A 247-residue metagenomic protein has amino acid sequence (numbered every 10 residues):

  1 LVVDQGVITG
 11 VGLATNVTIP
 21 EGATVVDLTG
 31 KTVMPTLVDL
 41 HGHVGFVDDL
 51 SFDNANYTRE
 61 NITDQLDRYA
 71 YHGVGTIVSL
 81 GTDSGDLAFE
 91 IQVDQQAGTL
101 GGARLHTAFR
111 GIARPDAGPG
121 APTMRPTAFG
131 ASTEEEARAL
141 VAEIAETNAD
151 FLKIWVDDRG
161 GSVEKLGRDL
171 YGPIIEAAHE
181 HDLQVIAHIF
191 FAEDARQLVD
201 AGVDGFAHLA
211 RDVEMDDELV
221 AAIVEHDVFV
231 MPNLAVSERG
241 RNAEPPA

Functional and structural regions predicted by a protein language model:
L1-M34: Histidine-rich, glycine-flanked metal-binding segment
T32-V93, D116-G118, E193-A201: Metal-associated gating/positioning segment near the N- to mid-region
T36-G42, I77-S79, L105-F109, L152-I154 (+3 more regions): Hydrophobic faces of well-ordered beta-strands that scaffold small-molecule active sites in alpha/beta enzyme cores
G45-E60, D67-A70, R114-P126, H226-A247: Active-site gating loops and adjacent loop-to-helix segments of metal-dependent hydrolytic enzymes
G45-V47, S79-L87, A113, D158-S162 (+3 more regions): Active-site environment of divalent metal-dependent phosphoester hydrolases
V93-G111, E164-A187, I223, D227-P232: Alpha-helix-loop-beta-strand connector modules within alpha/beta enzyme cores
A128-F190: Metal-dependent enolase-superfamily TIM-barrel catalytic cores that perform enediolate-based chemistry
A139-S162, V203, L209-A247: Active-site neighborhoods of metal-dependent hydrolases
